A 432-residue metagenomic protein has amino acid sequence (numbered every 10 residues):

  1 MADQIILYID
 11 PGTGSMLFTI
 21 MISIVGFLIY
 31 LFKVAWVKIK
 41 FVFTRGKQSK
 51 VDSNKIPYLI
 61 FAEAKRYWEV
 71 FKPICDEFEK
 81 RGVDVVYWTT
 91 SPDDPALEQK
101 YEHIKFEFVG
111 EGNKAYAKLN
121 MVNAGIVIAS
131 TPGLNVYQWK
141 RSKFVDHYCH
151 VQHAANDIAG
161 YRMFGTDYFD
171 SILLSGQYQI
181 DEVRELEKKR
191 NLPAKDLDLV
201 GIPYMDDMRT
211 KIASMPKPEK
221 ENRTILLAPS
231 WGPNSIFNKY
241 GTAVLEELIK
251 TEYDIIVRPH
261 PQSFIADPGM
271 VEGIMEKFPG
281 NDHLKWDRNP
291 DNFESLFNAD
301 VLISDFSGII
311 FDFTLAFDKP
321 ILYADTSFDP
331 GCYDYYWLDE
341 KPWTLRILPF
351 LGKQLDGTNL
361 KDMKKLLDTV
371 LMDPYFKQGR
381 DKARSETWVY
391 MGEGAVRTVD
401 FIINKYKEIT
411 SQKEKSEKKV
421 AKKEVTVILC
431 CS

Functional and structural regions predicted by a protein language model:
M1-G12: Short, strongly hydrophobic alpha-helical membrane anchors
F41-I56: N-terminal signal-anchor transmembrane helix
R45, P349-G352, G357-S432: C-terminal amphipathic helix plus adjacent low-complexity, charged tail appended to glycosyltransferase catalytic
P57-R209: Active-site and donor-binding regions of nucleotide-sugar-utilizing enzymes
R66-E79, P203-I274, G357-L360, L371 (+2 more regions): Conserved catalytic-core segment of nucleotide-activated headgroup transferases in glycan assembly
T89-H103, K250-W286: Catalytic donor nucleotide-activated moiety binding site of glycosyltransferases and closely related
N113-A117, G269-F311, A316: Donor nucleotide-activated moiety binding/catalytic core segment of transferases that use nucleotide-activated donors
A194, G308-E386: Catalytic binding pocket for nucleotide-activated donors in carbohydrate/polymer assembly enzymes
